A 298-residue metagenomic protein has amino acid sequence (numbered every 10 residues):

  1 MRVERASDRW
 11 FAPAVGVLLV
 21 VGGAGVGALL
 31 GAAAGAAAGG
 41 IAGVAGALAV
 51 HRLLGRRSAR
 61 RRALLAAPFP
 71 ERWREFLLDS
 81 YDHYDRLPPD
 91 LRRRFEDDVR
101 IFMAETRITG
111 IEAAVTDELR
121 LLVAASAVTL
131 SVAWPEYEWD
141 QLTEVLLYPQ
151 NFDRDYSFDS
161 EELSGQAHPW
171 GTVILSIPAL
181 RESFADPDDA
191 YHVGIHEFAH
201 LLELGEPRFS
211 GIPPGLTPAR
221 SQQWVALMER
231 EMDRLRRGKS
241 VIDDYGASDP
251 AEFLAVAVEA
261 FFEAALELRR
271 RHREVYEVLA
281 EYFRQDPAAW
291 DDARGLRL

Functional and structural regions predicted by a protein language model:
M1-L18: Juxtamembrane interface helix immediately N-terminal to a transmembrane segment
D8-P13, A124-Y137, Q150-L175, A179-A185 (+1 more regions): Metalloprotease/metallohydrolase-associated module, dominated by Zn2+-dependent proteases
P13-L29: N-terminal signal sequences
G27-A37: Transmembrane helix interruption/hinge and helix-loop junction motifs
A38-R61: Transmembrane alpha-helices and immediately adjacent membrane-cytoplasm interface residues in multi-pass integral
L54-S164, H168, V275-L298: A metal-dependent hydrolase signature that marks the N-terminal structural subdomain at the beginning of catalytic folds
P88, D189-G205, A255: Active-site recognition of the HExxH zinc-binding catalytic motif
L119, P187-Y191, A251: Hydrophobic (often cysteine-bearing) scaffold residues that line and stabilize catalytic clefts of nucleotide/cofactor
